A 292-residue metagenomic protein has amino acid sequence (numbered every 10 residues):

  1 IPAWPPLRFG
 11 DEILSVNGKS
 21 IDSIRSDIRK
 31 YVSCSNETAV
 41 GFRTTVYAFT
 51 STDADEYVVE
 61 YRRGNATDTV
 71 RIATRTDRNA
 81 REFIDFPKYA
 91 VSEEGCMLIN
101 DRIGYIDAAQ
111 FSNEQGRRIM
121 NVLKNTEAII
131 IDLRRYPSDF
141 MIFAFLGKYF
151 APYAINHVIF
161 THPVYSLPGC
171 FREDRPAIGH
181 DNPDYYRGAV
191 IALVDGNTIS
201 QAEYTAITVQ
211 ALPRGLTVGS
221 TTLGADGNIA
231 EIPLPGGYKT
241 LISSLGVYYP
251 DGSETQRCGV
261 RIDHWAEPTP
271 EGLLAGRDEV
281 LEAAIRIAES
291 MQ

Functional and structural regions predicted by a protein language model:
I1-P137, P152, N156-V158, E231-P233 (+5 more regions): Flexible, low-complexity junctional segments that flank or bridge functional domains
T45, Q115-I119, I142, L146 (+3 more regions): Stable alpha-helical elements in mature extracytoplasmic
R81-E82, P137-L193, N197, G227-P233 (+2 more regions): Gly/Ser/Thr-rich loop/hinge elements
A109, R134, N197, T221 (+1 more regions): Anionic group-transfer/hydrolysis microenvironments
N121-K124, G147-Y149, A206-L212, P233-L234: Short, solvent-exposed amphipathic alpha-helical segments in soluble enzyme and RNA/protein-processing domains
T126-E127, R187-G188, I262: Short, well-ordered alpha-helix to beta-strand connector turns
A189-A211, L216-L223: Extended C-terminal subregions enriched in glycine
Y248-G272, R277: Active-site rim recognition segments
